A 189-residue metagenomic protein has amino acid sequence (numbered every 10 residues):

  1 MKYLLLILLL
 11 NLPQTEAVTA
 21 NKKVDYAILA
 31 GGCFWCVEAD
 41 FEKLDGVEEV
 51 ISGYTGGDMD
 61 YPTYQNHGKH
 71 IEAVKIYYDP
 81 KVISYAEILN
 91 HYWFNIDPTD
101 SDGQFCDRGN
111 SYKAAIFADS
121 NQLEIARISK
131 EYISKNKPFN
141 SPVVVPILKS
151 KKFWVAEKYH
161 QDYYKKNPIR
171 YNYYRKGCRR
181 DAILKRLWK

Functional and structural regions predicted by a protein language model:
Y3-N11: Sec-dependent N-terminal signal peptides
T15-K189: Flexible coil/turn and secondary-structure edge motifs
